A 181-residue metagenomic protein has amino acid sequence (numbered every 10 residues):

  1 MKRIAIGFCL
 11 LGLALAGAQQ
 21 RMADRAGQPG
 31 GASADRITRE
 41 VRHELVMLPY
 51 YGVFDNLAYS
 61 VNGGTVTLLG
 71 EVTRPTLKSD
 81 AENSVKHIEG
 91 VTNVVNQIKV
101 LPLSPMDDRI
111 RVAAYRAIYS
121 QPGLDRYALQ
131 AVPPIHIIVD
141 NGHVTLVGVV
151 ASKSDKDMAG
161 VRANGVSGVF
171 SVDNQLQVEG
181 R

Functional and structural regions predicted by a protein language model:
K2-L11, G17-R181: N-terminal targeting leaders
